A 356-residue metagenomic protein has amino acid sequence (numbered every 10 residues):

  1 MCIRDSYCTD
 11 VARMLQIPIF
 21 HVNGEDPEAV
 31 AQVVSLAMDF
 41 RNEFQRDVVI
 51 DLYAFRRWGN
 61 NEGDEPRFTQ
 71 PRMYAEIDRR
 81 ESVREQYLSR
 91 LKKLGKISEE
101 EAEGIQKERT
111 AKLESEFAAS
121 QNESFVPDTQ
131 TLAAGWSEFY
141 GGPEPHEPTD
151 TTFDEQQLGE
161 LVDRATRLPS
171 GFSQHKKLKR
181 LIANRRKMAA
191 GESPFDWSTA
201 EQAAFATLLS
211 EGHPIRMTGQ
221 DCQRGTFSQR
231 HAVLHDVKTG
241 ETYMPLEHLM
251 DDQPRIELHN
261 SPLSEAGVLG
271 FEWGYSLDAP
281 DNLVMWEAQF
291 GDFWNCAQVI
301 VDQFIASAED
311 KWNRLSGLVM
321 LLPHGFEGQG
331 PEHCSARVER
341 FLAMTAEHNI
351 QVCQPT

Functional and structural regions predicted by a protein language model:
M1-I3: Short, small-residue-biased leader/transition segments that mark boundaries at the very start of proteins
S6, D10, L36, G270-W273 (+1 more regions): Contiguous, well-ordered alpha-helical segments that form the cores/surfaces of helical PPI scaffolds
D10, P18, D278-N282: Glycine/serine-rich loop-strand microenvironments at binding/catalytic pocket rims
R13-V49, A54-G59, R67: Conserved phosphate-handling catalytic cores of large alpha/beta enzymes
V48, A54-T356: Flexible, glycine-rich loop/tail regions that form catalytic "lids" or insertion modules at the edges of active sites
